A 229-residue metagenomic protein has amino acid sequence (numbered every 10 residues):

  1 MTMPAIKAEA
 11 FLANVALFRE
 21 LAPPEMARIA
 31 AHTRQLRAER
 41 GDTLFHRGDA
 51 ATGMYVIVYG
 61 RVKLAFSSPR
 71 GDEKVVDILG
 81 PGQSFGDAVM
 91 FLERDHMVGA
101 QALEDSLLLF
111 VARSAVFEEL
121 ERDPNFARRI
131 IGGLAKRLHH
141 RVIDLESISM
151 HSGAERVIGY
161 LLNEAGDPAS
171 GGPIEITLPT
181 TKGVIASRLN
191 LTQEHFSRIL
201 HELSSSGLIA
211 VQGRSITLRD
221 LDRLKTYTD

Functional and structural regions predicted by a protein language model:
M1-R40, V89-M90: Cyclic nucleotide-binding regulatory module and flanking cytosolic helices
L17, D42-E104: Cyclic nucleotide-binding regulatory domains
D77-H139: Cyclic-nucleotide recognition modules
L103-E104, E121-T192: Polybasic "coupling" helices that flank or enter modular domains
T181, I216-D229: Short, cationic-aromatic polyanion-contact patches
H195: Residues in the helix-turn-helix
E202-L203: Basic amphipathic alpha-helical segments that dock to polyanions
G207: Glycine-centered, phosphate/nucleic-acid-interacting loop/turn motifs that mediate DNA/RNA or nucleotide
